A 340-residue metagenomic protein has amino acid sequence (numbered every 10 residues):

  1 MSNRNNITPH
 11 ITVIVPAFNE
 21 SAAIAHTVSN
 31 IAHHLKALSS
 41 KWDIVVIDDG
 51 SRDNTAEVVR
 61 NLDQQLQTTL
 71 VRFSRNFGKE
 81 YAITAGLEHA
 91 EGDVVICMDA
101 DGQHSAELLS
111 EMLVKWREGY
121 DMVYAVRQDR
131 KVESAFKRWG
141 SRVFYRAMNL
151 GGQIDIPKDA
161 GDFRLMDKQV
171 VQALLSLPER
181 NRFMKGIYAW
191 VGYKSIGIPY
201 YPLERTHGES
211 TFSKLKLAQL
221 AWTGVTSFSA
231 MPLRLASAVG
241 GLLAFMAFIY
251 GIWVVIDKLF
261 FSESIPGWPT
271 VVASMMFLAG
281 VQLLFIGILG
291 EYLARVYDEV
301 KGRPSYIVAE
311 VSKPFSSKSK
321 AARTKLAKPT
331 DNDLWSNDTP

Functional and structural regions predicted by a protein language model:
M1-S134: Structured catalytic core of nucleotide-sugar glycosyltransferases
S2-I7, F183-P340: Hydrophobic helical membrane-anchoring modules
P16, F73-R75, M98, R164 (+3 more regions): Short conserved micro-motifs on helix faces and helix-strand junctions that flank and scaffold key functional residues
H33, A37, N61, E118 (+6 more regions): Conserved amphipathic alpha-helical interaction elements at protein-protein interfaces in regulatory, energy-coupling
V71-R75, K79-H89, Q103-I187, L203-W222: Acceptor/aglycone-binding surface of glycosyltransferases and processive sugar-polymer synthases
